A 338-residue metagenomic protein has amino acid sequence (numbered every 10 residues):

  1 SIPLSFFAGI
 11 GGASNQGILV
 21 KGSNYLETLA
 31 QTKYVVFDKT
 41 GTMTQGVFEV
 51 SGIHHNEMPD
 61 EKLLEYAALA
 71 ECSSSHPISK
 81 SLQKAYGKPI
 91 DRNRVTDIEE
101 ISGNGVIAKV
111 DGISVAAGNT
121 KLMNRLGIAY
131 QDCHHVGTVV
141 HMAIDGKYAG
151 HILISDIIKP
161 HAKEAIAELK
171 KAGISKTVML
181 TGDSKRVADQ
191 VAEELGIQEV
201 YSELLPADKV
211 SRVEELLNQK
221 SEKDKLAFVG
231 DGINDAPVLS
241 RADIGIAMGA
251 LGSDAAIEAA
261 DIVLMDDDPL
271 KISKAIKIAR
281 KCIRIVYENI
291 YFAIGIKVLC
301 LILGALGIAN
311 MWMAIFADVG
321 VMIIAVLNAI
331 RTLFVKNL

Functional and structural regions predicted by a protein language model:
S1-A70, V238: Conserved catalytic phosphorylation-site environment of P-type ATPases
A8-G9, M265, R331-L338: A cytosolic-side transmembrane-helix exit/cap motif
G12-A13, Y287-A309, I315-T332: Alpha-helical transmembrane segments of multi-pass membrane proteins, especially the membrane-embedded transport
V20, G112, T138, I144-E288 (+2 more regions): Conserved ATP-binding TGD loop and adjacent catalytic N/P-domain core of P-type ATPases
T28-Q31, R284-Y291: Internal alpha-helical transmembrane segments of multi-pass membrane proteins, especially GPCRs
L29-Q31, H135-V136, E222: Short, small/polar residue-rich loop motifs at catalytic or cofactor-binding pockets
T42-M43, Y148, I323: Hydrophobic "anchor" residues
I53-K176, K185, I197-V213: P-type ATPase nucleotide-binding
